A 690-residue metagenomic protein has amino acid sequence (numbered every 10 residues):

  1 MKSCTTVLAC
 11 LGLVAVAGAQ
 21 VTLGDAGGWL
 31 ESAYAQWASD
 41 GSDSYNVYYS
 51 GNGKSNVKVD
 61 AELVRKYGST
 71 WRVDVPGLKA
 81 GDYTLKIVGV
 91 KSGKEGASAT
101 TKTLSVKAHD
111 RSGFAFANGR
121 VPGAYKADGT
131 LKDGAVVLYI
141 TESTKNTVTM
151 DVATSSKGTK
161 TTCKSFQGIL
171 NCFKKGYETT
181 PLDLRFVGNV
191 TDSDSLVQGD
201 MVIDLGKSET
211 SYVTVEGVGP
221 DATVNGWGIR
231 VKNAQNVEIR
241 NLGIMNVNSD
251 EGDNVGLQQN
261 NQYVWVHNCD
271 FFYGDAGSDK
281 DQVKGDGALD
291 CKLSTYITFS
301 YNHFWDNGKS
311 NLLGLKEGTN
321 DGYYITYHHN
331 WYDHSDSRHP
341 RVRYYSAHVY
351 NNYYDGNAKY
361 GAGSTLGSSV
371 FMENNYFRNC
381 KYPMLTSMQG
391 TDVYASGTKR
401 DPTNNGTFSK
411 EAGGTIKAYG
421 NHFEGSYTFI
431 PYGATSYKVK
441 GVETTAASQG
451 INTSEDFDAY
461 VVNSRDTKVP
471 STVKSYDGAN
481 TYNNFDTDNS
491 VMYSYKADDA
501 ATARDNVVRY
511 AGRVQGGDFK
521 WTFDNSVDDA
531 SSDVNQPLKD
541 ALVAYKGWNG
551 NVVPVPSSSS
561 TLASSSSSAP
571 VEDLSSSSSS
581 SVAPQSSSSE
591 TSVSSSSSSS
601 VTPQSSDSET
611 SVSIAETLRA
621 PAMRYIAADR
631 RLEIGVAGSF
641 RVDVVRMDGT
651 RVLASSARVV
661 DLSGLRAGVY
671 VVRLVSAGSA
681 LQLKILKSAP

Functional and structural regions predicted by a protein language model:
A19-S42, E95-A108: Pro/Thr/Ser/Gly-rich low-complexity, intrinsically disordered linker/stalk tracts
S42-L63: Extracellular low-complexity, O-glycosylation-prone stalks/linkers
V75-K94: Beta-strand-rich modules
H109-R120, A127, G134-L138, S143-K145 (+2 more regions): Long, ordered, amphipathic alpha-helical scaffolds
C163-T180, S195-T214, T223-R240, N246-N261: Extracellular beta-strand-rich solenoid/capping regions of secreted or surface-exposed proteins that bind or remodel
L196-I203, N225-I229, N248-Q258, S278-C291 (+4 more regions): Extracellular beta-strand/beta-solenoid scaffold signature
S211-D221, Q235-N246, N261-G277, G287-A288 (+5 more regions): Right-handed parallel beta-helix
L574-S576, P584-S586, E590-P690: C-terminal outer-membrane/trafficking sorting elements
